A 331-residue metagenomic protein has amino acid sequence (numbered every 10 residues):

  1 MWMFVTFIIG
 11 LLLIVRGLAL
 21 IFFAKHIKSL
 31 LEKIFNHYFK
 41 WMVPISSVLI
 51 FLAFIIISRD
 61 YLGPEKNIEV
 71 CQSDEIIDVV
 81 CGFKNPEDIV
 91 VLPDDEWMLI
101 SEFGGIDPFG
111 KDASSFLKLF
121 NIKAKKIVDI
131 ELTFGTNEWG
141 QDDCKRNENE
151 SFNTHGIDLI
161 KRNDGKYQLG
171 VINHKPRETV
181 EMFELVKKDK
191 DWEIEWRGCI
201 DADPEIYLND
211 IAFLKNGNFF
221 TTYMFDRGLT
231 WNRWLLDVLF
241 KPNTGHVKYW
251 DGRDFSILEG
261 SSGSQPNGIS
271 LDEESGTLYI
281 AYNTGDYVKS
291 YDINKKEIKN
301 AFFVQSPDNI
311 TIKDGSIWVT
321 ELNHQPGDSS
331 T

Functional and structural regions predicted by a protein language model:
M1-D60: Membrane-interface extramembranous regions
Y61-N85, Q141, E193-I194: A short helix->beta-strand "capping" segment at the edge of beta-propeller domains
I77-F116: Beta-strand-rich domains and repeat architectures in extracellular enzymes and scaffolds, especially beta-propellers
F83-P93, A113, T136-K161, W196 (+5 more regions): Beta-rich, blade/repeat-based domains predominating in secreted/periplasmic proteins but also intracellular
I100-S115, V171-I172, T221-P242, E321-T331: Short, conserved, GDST-rich strand-edge loop motifs in beta-rich repeat architectures
A113-K118, T179-E181, G245-K248, Y287-K289: A short loop-to-beta-strand structural motif that recurs across blades of beta-propeller domains
I122-A124, F183-W192: Short loop/turn segments immediately following beta-strands, especially the blade-tip and inter-blade linker loops
